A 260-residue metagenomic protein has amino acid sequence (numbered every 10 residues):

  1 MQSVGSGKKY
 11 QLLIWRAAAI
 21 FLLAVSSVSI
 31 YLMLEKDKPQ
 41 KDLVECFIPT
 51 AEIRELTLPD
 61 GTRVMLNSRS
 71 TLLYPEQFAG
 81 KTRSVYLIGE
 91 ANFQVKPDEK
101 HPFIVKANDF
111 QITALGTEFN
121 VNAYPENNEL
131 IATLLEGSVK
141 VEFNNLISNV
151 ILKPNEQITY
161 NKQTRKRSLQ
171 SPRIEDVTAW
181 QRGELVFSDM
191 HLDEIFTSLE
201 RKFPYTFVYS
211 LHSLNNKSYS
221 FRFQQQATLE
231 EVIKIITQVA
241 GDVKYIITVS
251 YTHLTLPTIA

Functional and structural regions predicted by a protein language model:
Q2-F21, V25-L254: A residue-level detector for the "anchor" residue at the start of short, highly conserved motifs
T255-A260: A short, hydrophobic C-terminal helix/tail in secreted or cell-surface proteins
